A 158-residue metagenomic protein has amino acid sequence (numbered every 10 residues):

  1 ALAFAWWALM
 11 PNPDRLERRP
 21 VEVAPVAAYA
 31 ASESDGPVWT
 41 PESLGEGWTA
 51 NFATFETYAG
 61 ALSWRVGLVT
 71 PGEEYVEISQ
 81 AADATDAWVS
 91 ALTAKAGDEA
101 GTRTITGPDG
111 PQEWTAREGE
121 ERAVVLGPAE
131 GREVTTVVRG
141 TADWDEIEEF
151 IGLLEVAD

Functional and structural regions predicted by a protein language model:
A1-M10: Hydrophobic membrane-insertion alpha-helices, especially the h-region of bacterial N-terminal signal peptides
L9, P13-E17: Membrane-interfacial segments
N12, K95-A96, L154-A157: Alpha-helix boundary/capping residues
L16, V21-R117: Short, solvent-exposed recognition patches
G101-D158: A short, solvent-exposed beta-edge/loop patch
